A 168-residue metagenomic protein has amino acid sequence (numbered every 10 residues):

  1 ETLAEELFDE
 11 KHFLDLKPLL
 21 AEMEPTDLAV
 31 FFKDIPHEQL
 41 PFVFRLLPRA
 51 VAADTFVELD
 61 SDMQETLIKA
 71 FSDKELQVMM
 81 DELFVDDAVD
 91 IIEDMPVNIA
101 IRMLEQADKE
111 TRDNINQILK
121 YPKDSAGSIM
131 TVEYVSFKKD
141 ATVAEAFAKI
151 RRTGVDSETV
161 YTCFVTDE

Functional and structural regions predicted by a protein language model:
E1-E168: Hydrophobic packing positions in regular secondary-structure scaffolds
